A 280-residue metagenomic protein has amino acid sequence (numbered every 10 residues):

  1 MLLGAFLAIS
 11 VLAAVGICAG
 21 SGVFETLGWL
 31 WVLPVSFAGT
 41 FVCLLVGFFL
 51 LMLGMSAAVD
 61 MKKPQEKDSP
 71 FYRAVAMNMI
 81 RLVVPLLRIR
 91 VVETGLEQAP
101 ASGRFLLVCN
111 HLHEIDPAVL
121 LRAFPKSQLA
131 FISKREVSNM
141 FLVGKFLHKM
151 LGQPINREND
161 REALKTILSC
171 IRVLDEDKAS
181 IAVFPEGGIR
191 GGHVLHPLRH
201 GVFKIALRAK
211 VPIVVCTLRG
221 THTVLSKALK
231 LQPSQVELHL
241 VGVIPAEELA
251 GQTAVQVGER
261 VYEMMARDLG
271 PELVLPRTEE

Functional and structural regions predicted by a protein language model:
M1-R104: Membrane-anchoring hydrophobic helices of lipid-metabolizing enzymes
F6, L164-E280: Non-catalytic C-terminal accessory region of glycerolipid acyltransferases and related lyso-lipid remodeling enzymes
M55-M77, P85, A101-D160: Catalytic core of membrane glycerolipid acyltransferases/transacylases, capturing the structured, soluble-facing
N78-M79, R90-G95, P117-A118, I167-S169 (+1 more regions): A generic local structural motif
T94, I132-K134, N156-R157, P185 (+1 more regions): Thr-Gly-centered strand-to-loop micro-motif
A99-A101, N139, D160-A163, I244-A250: A short acidic, often aromatic-flanked loop/helix-cap motif at beta-alpha or helix-coil junctions that lines enzyme
